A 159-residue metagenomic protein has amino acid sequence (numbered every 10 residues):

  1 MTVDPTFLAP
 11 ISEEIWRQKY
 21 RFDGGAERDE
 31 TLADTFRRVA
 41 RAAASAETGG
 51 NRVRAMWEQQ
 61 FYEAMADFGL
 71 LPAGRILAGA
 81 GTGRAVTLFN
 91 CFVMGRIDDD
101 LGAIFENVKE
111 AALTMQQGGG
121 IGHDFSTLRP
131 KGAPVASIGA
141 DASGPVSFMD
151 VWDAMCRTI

Functional and structural regions predicted by a protein language model:
M1-I159: Extended catalytic cores of very large enzyme megasubunits
